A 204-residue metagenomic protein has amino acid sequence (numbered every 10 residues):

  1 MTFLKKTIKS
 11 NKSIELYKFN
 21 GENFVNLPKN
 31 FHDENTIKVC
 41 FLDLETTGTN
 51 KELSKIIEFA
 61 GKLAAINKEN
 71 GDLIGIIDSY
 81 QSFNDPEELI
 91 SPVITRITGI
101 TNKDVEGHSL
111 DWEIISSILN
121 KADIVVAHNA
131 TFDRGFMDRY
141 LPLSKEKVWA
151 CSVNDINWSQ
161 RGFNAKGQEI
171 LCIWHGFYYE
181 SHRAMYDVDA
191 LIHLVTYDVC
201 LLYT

Functional and structural regions predicted by a protein language model:
T2-W149, N154, R161-H182: Conserved non-catalytic scaffold segment of RNase H-like nuclease domains
L141, D198-V199: Active-site catalytic pocket residues across diverse enzymes, especially alpha/beta-hydrolases
I156-S159, D198: Generic structural signal for hydrophobic core residues of well-folded globular domains
Y186-T196: Acidic, divalent-metal-coordinating active-site segment for phosphoryl/phosphodiester hydrolysis, typified by short
Y203-T204: Conserved small/polar residues in nucleotide/adenosyl-binding loops
